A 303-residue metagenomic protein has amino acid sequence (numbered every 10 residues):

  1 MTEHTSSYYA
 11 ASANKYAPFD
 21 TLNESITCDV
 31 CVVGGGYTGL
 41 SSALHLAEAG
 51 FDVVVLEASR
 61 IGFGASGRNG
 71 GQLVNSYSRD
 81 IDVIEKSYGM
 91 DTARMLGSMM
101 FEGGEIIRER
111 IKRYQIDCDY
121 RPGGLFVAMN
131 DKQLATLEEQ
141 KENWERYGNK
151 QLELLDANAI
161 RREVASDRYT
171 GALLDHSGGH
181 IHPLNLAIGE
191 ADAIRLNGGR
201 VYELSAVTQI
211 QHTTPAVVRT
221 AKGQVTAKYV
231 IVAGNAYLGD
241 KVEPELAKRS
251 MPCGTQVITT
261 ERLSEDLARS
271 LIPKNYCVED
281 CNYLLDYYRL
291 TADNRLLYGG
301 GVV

Functional and structural regions predicted by a protein language model:
M1-V30, E48: Extreme N-terminal leader/targeting segments of oxidoreductases
T2-S12, R79-E85, I106-G189: Flavin (FAD/FMN) cofactor-binding and adjacent substrate-gating region of FAD-dependent oxidoreductase domains
C28-V55: N-terminal Rossmann-like FAD-binding beta1-loop-alpha1 element of flavoenzymes
E48-R68: Glycine-rich FAD pyrophosphate-binding loop
N69-S98: Glycine-rich active-site loop/strand segments that organize a redox cofactor
D91, M95-E109, E139: A non-catalytic, amphipathic alpha-helix used as a structural packing/dimerization or gating element in enzyme scaffolds
E105, R113-R121, V207-Q209, P215 (+1 more regions): Active-site substrate-recognition segment that forms the wall of the catalytic cavity or substrate channel
E142-N143, R168-K228: Helical element adjacent to the flavin cofactor pocket in flavoenzyme catalytic cores
